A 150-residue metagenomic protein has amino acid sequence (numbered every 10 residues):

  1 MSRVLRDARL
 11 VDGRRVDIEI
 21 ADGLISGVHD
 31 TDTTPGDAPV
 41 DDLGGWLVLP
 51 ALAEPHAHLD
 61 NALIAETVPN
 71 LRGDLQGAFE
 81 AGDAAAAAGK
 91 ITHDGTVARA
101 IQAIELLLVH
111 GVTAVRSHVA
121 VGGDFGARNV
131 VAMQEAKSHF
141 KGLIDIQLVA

Functional and structural regions predicted by a protein language model:
M1-P35: N-terminal metal-binding scaffold of metallo-dependent hydrolase/deaminase domains
L5, I20, D42-L43, E54: Short, acidic, Ser/Thr-enriched surface-loop or helix-capping motifs
A8, G23, G45, H56 (+1 more regions): Divalent metal-coordination and catalytic microenvironments
D32-L49: Active-site metal-binding motif and surrounding structural segment of the metallo-beta-lactamase
W46-V68: Di-metal (Zn2+ and/or Mg2+/Mn2+) metal-binding site signature of metallo-dependent hydrolases with the MBL/beta-CASP
L49-A51, L63, G77, L108 (+1 more regions): N-terminal capping/lid subdomain adjacent to the active-site entrance of alpha/beta enzymes
L63-T96: Active-site gating loops and adjacent loop-to-helix segments of metal-dependent hydrolytic enzymes
A88-A150: Active-site loop-helix segments enriched in His/Asp/Glu that coordinate and activate a nucleophilic water at divalent
